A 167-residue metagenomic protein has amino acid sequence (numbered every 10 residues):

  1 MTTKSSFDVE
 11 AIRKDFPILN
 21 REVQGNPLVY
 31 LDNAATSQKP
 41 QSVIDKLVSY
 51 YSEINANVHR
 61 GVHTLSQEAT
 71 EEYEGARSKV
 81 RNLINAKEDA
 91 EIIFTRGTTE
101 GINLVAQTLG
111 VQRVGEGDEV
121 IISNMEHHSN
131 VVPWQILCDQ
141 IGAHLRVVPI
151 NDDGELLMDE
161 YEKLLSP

Functional and structural regions predicted by a protein language model:
M1-P167: Pyridoxal 5′-phosphate
